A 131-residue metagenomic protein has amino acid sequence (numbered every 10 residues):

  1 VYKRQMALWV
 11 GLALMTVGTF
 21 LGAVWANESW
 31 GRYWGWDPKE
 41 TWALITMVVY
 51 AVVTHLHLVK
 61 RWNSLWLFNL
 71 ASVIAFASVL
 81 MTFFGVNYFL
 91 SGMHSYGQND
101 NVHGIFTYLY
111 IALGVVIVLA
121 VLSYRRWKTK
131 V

Functional and structural regions predicted by a protein language model:
V1-Y2: Conserved small/polar residues in nucleotide/adenosyl-binding loops
M6-L8, A13, W34-I45: A loop-to-helix transmembrane entry motif
F20-K39, N87-L109: Membrane-interface interhelical loops and short amphipathic "cap" helices that link adjacent transmembrane segments
W30-Y33, T54-F68: Alpha-helical transmembrane segments
A43-L56, T107-R126: Hydrophobic cores of alpha-helical transmembrane segments in multi-pass inner/ER membrane proteins, independent
I74-G85: Aromatic-anchored segments of alpha-helical transmembrane domains
W127-V131: Short, charged juxtamembrane terminal tails flanking transmembrane helices
